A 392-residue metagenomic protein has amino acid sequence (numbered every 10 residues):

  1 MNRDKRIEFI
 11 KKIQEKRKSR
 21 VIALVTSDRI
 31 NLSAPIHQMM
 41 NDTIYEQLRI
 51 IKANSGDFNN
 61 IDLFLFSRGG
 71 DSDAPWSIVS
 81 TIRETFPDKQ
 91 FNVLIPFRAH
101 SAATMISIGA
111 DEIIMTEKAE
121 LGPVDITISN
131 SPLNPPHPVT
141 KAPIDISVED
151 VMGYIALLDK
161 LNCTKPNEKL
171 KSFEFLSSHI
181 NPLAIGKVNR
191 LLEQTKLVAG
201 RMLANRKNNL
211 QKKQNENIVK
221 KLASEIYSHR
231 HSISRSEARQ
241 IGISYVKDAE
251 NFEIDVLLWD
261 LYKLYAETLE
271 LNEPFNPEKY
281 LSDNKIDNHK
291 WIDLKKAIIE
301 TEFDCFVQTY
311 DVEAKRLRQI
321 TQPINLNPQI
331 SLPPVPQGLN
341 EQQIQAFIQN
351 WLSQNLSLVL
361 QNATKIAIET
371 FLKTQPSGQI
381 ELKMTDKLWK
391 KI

Functional and structural regions predicted by a protein language model:
M1-R98, A103-T104, I108-I392: Terminal-region recognition feature
